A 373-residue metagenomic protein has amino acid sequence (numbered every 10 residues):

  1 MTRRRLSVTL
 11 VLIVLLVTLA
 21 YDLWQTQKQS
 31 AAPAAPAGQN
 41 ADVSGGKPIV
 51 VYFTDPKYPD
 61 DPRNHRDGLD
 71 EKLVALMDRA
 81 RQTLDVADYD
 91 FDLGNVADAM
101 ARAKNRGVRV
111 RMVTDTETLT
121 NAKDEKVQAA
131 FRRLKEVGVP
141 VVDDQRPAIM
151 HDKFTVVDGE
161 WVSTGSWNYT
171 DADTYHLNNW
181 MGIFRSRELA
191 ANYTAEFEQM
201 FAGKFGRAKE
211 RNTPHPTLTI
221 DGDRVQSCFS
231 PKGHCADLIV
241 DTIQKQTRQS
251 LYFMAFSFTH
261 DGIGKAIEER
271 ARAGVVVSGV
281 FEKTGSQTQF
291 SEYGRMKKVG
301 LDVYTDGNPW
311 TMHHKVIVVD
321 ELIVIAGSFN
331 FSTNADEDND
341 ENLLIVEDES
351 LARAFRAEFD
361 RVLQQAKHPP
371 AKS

Functional and structural regions predicted by a protein language model:
T2-V142, A148-I149, V156-S373: Charged, low-complexity intrinsically disordered terminal segments
